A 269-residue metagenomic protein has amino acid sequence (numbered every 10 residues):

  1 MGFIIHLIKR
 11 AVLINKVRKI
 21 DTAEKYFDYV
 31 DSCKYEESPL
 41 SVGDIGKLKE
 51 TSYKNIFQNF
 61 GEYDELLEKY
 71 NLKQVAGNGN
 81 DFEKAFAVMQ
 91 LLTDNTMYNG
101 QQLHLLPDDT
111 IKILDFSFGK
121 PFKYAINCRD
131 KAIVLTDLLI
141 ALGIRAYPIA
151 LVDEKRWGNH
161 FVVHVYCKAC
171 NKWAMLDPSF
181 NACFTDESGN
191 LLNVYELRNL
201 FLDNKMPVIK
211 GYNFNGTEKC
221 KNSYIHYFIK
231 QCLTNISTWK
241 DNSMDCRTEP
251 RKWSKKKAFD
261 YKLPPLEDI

Functional and structural regions predicted by a protein language model:
M1-V30: Membrane-proximal basic amphipathic "stem/tether" segments
F27-K123: Secondary-structure boundary elements
N55-Q58, A76-K84, K120-K131, K155 (+1 more regions): Extracytoplasmic/periplasmic, Sec-exported soluble proteins
N80-F86, D94, I140-A146, A169-W173: Loop/turn elements at helix/coil->beta-strand transitions in domains of secreted/extracellular proteins
T93-T96, N159, D177: Cell-envelope/glycan interface and biosynthesis
Q101-V162: Active-site neighborhood of thiol-dependent amide/isopeptide-bond enzymes
W157, V165-I269: His-Asp-centered catalytic microenvironments across diverse enzyme cores, prominently the transglutaminase-like
